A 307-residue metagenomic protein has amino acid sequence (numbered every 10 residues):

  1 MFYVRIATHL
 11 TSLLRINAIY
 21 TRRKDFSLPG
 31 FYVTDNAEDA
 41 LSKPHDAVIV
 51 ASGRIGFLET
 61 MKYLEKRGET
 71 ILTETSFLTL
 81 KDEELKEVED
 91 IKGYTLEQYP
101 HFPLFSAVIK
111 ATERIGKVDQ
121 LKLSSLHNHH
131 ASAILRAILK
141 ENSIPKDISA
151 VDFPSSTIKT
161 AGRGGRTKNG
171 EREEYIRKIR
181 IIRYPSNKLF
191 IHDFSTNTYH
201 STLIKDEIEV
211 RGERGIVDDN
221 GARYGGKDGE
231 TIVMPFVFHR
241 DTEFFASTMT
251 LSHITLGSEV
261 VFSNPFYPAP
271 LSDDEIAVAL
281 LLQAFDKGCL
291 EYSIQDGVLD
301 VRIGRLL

Functional and structural regions predicted by a protein language model:
M1, T21-R23, A51-R54, T73-S76 (+3 more regions): Structural motif
M1-P29, K43: N-terminal Rossmann-like dinucleotide-binding module
L14-I16, G116-V118, P145: Core-facing hydrophobic residues within beta-strands of well-ordered domains
Y20-T21, S27, P44-S52, T255-L307: C-terminal helix-rich "cap/oligomerization" subdomain common to oxidoreductases
G30-E87: Beta-loop-alpha module in the N-terminal Rossmann-like domain of NAD(P)-dependent dehydrogenases, especially those
I55-L58, F77-R136: A contiguous active-site-proximal alpha/beta segment in oxidoreductase catalytic domains
D119-K205, E209, A222-G226, V298: Rossmann-like dinucleotide-binding domain that binds NAD(P)(H)
E173, S186-I276, S293: NAD(P)-dinucleotide binding in Rossmann-like oxidoreductases
